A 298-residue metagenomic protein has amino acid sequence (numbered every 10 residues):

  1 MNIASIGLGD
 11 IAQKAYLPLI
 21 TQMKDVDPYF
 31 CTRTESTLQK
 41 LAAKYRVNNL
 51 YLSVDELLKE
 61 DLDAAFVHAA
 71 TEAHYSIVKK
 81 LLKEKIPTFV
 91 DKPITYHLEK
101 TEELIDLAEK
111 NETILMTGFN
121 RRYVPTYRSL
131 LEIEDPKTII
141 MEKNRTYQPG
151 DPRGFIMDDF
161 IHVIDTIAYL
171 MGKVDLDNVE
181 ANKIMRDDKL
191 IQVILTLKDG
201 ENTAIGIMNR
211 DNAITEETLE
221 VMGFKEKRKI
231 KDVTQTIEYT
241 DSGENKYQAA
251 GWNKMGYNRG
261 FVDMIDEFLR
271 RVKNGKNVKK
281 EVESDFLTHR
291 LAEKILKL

Functional and structural regions predicted by a protein language model:
M1, E56, A64-A69, T113 (+1 more regions): C-terminal helix-rich "cap/oligomerization" subdomain common to oxidoreductases
M1-Y45, L269: N-terminal Rossmann-like dinucleotide-binding module
A12, V90, L115-T117, I230: Hydrophobic residues in well-ordered beta-strands that form the structural core
V26-Y29, D63-A65, I114-L115: Short active-site oxyanion
Y45-F89, P93-I105: Beta-loop-alpha module in the N-terminal Rossmann-like domain of NAD(P)-dependent dehydrogenases, especially those
E72, T95-Y147: A contiguous active-site-proximal alpha/beta segment in oxidoreductase catalytic domains
T146-I214: Rossmann-like dinucleotide-binding domain that binds NAD(P)(H)
E201-M264, E281: NAD(P)-dinucleotide binding in Rossmann-like oxidoreductases
